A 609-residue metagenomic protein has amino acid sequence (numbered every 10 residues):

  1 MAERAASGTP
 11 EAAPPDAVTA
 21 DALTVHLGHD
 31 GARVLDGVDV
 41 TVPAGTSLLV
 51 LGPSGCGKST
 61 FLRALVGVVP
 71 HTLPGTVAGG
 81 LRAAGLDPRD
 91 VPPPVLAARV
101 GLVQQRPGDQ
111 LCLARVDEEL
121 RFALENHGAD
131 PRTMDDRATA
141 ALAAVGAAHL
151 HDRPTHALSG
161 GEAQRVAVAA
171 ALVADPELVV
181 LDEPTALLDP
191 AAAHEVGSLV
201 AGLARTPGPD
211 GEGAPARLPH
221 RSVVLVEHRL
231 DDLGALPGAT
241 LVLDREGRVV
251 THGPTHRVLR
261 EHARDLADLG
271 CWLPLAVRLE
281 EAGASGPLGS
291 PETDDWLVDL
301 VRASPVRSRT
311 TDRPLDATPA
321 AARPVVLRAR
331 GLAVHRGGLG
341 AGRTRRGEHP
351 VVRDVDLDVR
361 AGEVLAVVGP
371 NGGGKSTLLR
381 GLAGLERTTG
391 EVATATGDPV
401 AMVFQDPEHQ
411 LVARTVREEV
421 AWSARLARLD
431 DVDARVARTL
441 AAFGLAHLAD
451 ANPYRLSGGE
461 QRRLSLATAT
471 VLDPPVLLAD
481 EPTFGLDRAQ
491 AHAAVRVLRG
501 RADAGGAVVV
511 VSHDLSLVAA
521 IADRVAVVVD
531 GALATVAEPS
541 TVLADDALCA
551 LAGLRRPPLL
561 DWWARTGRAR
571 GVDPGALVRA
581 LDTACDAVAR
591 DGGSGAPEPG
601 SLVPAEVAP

Functional and structural regions predicted by a protein language model:
G80-V95, E386-R387, V392-V403: ABC ATPase NBD Q-loop/coupling interface
R132-L150, D431-L448: Conserved ABC ATPase "signature" region
P154-L158, E162, N452-L456, E460: Conserved ABC ATPase signature
A171-L172, A469-T470: ABC ATPase C-loop
V179-D182, L188, L477-D480: Catalytic Walker B motif of ABC-type/P-loop ATPase nucleotide-binding domains
E227-H228, S512-H513: H-loop/switch region of ABC-family ATPase nucleotide-binding domains
G247-C271, A276, A532-L559: Conserved beta-strand-loop-alpha-helix hinge in the C-terminal portion of ABC ATPase nucleotide-binding domains
D265-V325, L548-P609: ABC ATPase nucleotide-binding domains
